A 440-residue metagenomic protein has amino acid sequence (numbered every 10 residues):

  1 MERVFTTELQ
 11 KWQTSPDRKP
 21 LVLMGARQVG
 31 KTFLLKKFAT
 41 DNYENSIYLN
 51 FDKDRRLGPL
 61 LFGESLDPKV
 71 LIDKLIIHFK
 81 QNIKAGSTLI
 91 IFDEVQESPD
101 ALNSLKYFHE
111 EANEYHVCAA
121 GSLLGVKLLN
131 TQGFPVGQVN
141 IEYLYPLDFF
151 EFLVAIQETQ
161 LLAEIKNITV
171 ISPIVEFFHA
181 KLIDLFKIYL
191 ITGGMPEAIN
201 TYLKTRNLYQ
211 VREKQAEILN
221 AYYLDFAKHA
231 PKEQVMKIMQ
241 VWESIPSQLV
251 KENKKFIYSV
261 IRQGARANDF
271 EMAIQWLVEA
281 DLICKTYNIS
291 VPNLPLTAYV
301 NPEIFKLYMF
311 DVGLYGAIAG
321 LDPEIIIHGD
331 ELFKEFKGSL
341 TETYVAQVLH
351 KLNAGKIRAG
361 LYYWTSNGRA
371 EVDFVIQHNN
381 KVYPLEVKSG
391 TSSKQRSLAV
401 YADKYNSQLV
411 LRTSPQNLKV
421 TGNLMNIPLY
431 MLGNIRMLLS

Functional and structural regions predicted by a protein language model:
M1-T14: N-terminal pre-Walker A segment at the start of P-loop NTPase domains
L23: Hydrophobic anchor at the beta1->P-loop junction of P-loop NTPases
K31: Conserved lysine of the Walker
L34, F38: Hydrophobic positions on the alpha1 helix immediately C-terminal to the Walker A/P-loop
R55-A85: Short glycine-rich substrate-engagement loop in P-loop NTPases that contacts/grips substrate
I91, H116-S122, Y143: Structural recognition of the conserved hydrophobic beta-strand(s) that form the central parallel beta-sheet of P-loop
L128-V250: Interdomain motor-coupling "hinge/lid" segment immediately C-terminal to the ATP-binding subdomain of NTP-driven enzymes
N200-I376: Accessory nucleic acid-recognition modules appended to NTPase machines
